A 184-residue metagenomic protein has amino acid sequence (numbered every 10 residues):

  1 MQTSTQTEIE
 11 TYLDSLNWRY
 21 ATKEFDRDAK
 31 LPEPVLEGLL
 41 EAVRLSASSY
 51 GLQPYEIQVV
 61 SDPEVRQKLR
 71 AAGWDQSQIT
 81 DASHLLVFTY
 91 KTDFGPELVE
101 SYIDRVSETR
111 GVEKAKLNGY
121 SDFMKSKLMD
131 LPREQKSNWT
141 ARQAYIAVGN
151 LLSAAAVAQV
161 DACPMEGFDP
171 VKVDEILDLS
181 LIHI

Functional and structural regions predicted by a protein language model:
M1-E37, E41, L45, L181: Specificity-determining recognition surfaces
L31, E64, F168-D169: Short beta->alpha linker loops
L39-L45, D122, S126-I176: Small-aliphatic-rich amphipathic alpha-helix that forms the alpha element of a beta-alpha
A47-Y50: Glycine-rich phosphate/pyrophosphate-binding beta-alpha loops
L52-Y55, V160: Short secondary-structure junction motifs
Q58-R142: Glycine/small-residue-rich phosphate/adenosyl-binding loop
T140, I182-I184: Conserved small/polar residues in nucleotide/adenosyl-binding loops
I176-I182: Short, intrinsically disordered, charge-balanced linker/junction segments flanking boundaries in proteins
